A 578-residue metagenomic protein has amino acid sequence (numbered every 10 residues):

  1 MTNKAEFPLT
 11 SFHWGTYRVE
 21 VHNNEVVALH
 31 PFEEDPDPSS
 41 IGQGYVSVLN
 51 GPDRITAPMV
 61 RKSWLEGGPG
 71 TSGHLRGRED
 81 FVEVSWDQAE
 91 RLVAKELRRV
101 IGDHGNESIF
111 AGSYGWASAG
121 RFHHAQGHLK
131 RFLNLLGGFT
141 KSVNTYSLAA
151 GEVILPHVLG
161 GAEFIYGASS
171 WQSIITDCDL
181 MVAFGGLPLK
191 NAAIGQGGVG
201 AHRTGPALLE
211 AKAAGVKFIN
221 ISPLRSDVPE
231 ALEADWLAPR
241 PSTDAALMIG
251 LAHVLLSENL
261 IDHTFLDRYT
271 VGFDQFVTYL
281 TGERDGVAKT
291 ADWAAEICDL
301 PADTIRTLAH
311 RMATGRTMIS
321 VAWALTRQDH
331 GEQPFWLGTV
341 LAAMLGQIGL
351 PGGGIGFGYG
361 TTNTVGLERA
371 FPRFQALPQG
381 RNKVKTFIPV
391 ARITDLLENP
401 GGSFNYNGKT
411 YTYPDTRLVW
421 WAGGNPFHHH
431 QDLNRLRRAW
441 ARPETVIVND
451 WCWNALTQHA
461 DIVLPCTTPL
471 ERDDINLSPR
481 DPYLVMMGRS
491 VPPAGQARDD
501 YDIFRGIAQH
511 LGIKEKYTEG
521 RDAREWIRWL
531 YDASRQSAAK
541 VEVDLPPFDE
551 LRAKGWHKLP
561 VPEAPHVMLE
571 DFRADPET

Functional and structural regions predicted by a protein language model:
M1-L260, P301, Q509: N-terminal export/assembly segments and adjacent metallocofactor-ligating motifs of anaerobic energy-metabolism
K4-E6, S11, E444-T445, W451-N454 (+1 more regions): Phosphate/diphosphate-binding loops
I41, Y45, E79, E83 (+17 more regions): Hydrophobic alpha-helical scaffolding
W64-Q88, H253, E258-A302, N382 (+1 more regions): N-terminal leader/propeptide and maturation segments of large enzyme subunits in energy/redox metabolism and hydrolases
G77, L187-P188, A231-E233, F273 (+3 more regions): Flexible glycine/proline-enriched surface loops and loop-helix/loop-strand junctions
A125-E210, A214-I221, A245-I249, A343-Q458 (+2 more regions): Extended redox/cofactor-interaction regions of prokaryotic respiratory oxidoreductases
D227-V228, N454-G488: Flexible glycine/proline-rich, aromatic-decorated loop/lid segments
L251, V271-E398, G402: Active-site phosphate/pyrophosphate-binding segments
